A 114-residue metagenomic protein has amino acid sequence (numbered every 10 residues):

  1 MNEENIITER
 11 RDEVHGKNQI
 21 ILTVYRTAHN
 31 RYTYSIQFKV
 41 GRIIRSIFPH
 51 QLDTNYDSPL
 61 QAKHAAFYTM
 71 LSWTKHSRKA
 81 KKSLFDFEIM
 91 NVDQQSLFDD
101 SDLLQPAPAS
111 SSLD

Functional and structural regions predicted by a protein language model:
M1-Q19, S83-D114: Negatively charged, low-complexity tracts enriched in Asp/Glu with abundant Ser/Thr
R11-D12, T27, S46, H64 (+2 more regions): Positively charged, low-complexity intrinsically disordered regions
V24-I47: A short, structured beta-strand/loop element
Y34, R45, D57, A109-S111: Intrinsically disordered, low-complexity segments enriched in Ser/Pro/Gly/Ala and basic residues
Q37, L60, S112-D114: Serine/proline-rich low-complexity intrinsically disordered segments, especially terminal tails, linkers
K39-Q61: A short, exposed loop/beta-hairpin motif centered on an aromatic-Gly-Thr core
S58, A62-A66, M70: Stable alpha-helical structural segments in soluble proteins, enriched in small hydrophobic residues
F67-K81: Short arginine-rich
